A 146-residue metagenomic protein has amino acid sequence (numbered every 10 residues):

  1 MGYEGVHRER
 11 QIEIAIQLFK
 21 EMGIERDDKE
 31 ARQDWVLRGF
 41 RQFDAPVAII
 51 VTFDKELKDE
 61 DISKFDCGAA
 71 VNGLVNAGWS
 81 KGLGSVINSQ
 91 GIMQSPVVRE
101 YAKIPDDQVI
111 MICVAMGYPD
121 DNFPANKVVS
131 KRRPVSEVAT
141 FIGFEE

Functional and structural regions predicted by a protein language model:
M1-E146: Acidic, surface-exposed loops and disordered segments
